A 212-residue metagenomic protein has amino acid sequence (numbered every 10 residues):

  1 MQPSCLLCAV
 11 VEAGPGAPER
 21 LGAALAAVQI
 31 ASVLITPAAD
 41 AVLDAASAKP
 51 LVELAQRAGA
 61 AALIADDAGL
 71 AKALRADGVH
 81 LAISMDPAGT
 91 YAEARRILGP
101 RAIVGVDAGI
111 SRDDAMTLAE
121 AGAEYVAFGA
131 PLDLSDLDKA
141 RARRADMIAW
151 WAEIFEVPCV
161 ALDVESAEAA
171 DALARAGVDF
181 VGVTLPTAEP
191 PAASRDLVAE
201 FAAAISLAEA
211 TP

Functional and structural regions predicted by a protein language model:
M1-H80, M85-D86, I97-V106, I110-E124 (+4 more regions): Conserved N-terminal beta1-alpha1 strand-loop-helix module at the mouth
I83-G89, P131-I154: Flexible, gly/pro- and Lys/Arg-enriched active-site loops
A94: Phosphate-handling DNA/RNA-contact segment within nucleic-acid enzymes
E124-P131: Non-cysteine beta-strand/loop elements that form the S-adenosyl-L-methionine
F180: C-terminal binding/interaction regions
T184: Aromatic- and glycine-rich peptidoglycan recognition patches
